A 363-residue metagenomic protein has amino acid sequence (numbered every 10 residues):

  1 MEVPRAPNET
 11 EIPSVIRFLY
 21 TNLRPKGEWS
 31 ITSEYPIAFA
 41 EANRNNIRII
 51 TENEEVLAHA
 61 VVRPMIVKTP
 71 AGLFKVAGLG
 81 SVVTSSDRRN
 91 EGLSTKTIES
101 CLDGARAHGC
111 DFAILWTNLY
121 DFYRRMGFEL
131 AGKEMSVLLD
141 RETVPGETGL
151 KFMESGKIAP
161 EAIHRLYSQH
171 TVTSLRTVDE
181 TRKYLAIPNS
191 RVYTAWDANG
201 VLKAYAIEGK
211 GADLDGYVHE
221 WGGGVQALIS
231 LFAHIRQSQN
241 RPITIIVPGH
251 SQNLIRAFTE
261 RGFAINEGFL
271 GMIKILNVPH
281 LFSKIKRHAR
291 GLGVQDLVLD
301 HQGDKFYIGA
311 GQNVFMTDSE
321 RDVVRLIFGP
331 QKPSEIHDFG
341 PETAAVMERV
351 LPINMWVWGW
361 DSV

Functional and structural regions predicted by a protein language model:
M1-P64, A71-F74, G78, V144-D179 (+2 more regions): Short amphipathic alpha-helix that is part of the acyltransferase structural core
I49, I114, V192-T194, Y307: Residue-level detector of beta-strand face positions
L79-T84, N90-D103, G223-Q237: Conserved acetyl-CoA-binding loop-helix of GNAT-fold acetyltransferases
I98, D103-T117, Q239-H250: Conserved GNAT acetyl-CoA-binding A-motif
F112-L139: Long, hydrophobic, well-ordered secondary-structure blocks that form the structural core and pocket-lining surfaces
E129-P145, H219-Q226, A233-V363: Active-site/acyl-donor-binding loops of N-acyltransferases
E129-Q237, P279-R290: Amide-forming acyltransferase catalytic core, primarily the GNAT-like/NAT-type and related acyltransferase folds
